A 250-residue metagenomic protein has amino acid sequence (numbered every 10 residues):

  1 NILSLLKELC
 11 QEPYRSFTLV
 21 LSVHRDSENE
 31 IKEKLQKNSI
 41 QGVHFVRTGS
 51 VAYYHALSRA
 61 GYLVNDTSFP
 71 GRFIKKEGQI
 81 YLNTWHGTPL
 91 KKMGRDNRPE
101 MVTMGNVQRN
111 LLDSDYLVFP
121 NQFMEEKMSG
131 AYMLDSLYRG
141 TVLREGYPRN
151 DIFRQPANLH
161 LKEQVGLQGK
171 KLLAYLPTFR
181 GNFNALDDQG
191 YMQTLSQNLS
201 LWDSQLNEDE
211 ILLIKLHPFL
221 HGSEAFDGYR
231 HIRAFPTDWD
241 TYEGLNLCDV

Functional and structural regions predicted by a protein language model:
N1-F153: Active-site and donor-binding regions of nucleotide-sugar-utilizing enzymes
I2-P13, Y147-A225: Conserved catalytic-core segment of nucleotide-activated headgroup transferases in glycan assembly
R15-F17, G61, Q79, G169-L172 (+2 more regions): Short coil/turn segments at beta-strand junctions that form active-site/ligand-binding loops
Q36-N38, I80, N97-M101, L159-H160 (+2 more regions): Short secondary-structure boundary/capping segments
H44-A60, L213, P218-V250: Donor nucleotide-activated moiety binding/catalytic core segment of transferases that use nucleotide-activated donors
H55-A56, I74, N110, G166 (+2 more regions): Structural alpha-helical scaffold elements that stabilize or flank donor/cofactor-binding regions in carbohydrate
Y62-E77, Q164-G166, L220-S223, D249-V250: Short secondary-structure transition/capping segments
S129-M133, K162, L245: Residue-level preference for well-ordered alpha-helical positions
